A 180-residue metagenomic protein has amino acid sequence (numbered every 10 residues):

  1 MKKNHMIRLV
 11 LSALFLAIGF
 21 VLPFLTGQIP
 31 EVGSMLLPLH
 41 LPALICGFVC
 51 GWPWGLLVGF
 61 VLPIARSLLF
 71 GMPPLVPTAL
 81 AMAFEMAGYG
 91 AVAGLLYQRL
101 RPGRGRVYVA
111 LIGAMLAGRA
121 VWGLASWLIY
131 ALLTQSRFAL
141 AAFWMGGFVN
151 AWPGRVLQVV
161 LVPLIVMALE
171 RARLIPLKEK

Functional and structural regions predicted by a protein language model:
M1-K180: Loop-helix junctions at membrane interfaces
